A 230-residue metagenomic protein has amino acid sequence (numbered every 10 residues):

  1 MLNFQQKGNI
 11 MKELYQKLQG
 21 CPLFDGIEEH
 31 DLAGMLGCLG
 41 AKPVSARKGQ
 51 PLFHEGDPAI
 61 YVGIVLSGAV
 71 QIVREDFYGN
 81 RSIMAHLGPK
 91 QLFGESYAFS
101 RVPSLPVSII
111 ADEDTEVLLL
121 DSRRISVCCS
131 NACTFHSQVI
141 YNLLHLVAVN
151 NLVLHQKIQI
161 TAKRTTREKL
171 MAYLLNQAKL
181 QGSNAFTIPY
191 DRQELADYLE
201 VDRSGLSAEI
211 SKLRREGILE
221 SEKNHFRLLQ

Functional and structural regions predicted by a protein language model:
L2-K48, Y97-S100: Cyclic nucleotide-binding regulatory module and flanking cytosolic helices
L39, I83-Y141: Cyclic-nucleotide recognition modules
G49, I60-V73, G88-K90: Glycine- and acidic-residue-biased ligand/ion/polar-headgroup-sensing regions
P51-D57: Short phosphate-coordinating micro-motif centered on Lys-Gly-acidic
P106-V107, V127-T134, V153-A162, L180-S183: Short helix-to-loop capping/linker segments positioned immediately adjacent to catalytic or ligand/cofactor-binding
S137-I140, L144-V147, N151-L154: Long, hydrophobic or amphipathic alpha-helical segments
R164-K169, Y173-Q230: Phosphate-/nucleic-acid-contacting segments
